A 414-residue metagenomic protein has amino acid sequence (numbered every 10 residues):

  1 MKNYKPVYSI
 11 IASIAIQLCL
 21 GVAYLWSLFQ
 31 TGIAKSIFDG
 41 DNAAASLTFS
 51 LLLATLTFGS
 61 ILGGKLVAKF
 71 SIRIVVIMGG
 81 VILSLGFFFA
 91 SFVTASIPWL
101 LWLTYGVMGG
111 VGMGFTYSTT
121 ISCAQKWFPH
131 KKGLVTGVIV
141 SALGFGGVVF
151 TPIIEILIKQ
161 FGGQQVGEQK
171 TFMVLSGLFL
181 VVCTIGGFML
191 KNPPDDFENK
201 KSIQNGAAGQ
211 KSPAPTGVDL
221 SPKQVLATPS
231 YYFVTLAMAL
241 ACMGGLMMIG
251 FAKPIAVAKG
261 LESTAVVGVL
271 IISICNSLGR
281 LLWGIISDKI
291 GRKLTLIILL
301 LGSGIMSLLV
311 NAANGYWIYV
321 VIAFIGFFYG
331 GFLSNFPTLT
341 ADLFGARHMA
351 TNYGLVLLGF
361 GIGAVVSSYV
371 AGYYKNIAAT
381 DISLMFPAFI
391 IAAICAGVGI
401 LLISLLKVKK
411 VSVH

Functional and structural regions predicted by a protein language model:
W26-T31, K223-I285, S367, A371: Extracytoplasmic gate region of multi-pass secondary transporters
I33, F115-F128, V135-T136, G331-F344: Intracellular juxtamembrane helix-capping segments at the cytosolic ends of symmetry-related transmembrane helices
I33-A34, L66-V67, V149-G163, A256-V257 (+2 more regions): Interfacial helix-cap and linker-helix signal at transmembrane-aqueous boundaries of multi-pass secondary transporters
G59-I72, L281-G291, K375: Helix-to-loop junctions at the C-terminal end of transmembrane segments in multipass secondary transporters
V81-A95, G302-N314: C-terminal ends and interior cores of transmembrane alpha-helices in multi-pass membrane transporters/permeases
P98-G114, W317-G331: Hydrophobic core of transmembrane alpha-helices in multi-pass small-molecule transporters, especially MFS/SLC-type
L143-D195: Helix-loop-helix hairpin linking two adjacent transmembrane segments in secondary transporters
G177-G209, G399-K407: C-terminal membrane-cytosol helix-exit motif in multi-pass small-molecule transporters
